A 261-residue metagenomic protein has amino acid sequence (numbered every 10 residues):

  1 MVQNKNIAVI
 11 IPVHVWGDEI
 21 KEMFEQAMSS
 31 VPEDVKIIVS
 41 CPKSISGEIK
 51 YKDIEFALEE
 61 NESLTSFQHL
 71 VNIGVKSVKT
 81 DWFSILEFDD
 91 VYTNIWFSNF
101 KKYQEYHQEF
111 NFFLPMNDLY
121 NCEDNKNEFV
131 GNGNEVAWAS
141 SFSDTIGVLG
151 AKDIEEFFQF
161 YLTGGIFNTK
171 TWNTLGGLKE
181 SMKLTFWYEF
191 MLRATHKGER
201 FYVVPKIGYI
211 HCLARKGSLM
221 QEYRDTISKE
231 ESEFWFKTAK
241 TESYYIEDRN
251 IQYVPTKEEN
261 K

Functional and structural regions predicted by a protein language model:
W16-V31: Short, well-formed alpha-helical segments that are part of the catalytic scaffolds of diverse glycosyltransferases
N61-V78: Glycine-rich, basic loop-to-helix element that forms the pyrophosphate-binding segment of sugar-nucleotide handling
T65, N125-G131, M182-K183, V204 (+1 more regions): Nucleotide-sugar-dependent glycosyltransferase catalytic core
F83: Short aromatic/hydrophobic "clamp" motif used to bind/position activated sugar donors
I95-N134: Conserved donor NDP-sugar-binding/catalytic core segment of glycosyltransferases
M116, F201-G208: Catalytic beta-strand/loop signature of glycosyltransferases that borders the donor
S143-F167: A recurrent flexible, glycine/aromatic-enriched loop bordering the glycosyltransferase active site that acts as
K183-F190: Acidic donor-binding loop at a coil-to-helix junction in glycosyltransferase catalytic cores that engages
